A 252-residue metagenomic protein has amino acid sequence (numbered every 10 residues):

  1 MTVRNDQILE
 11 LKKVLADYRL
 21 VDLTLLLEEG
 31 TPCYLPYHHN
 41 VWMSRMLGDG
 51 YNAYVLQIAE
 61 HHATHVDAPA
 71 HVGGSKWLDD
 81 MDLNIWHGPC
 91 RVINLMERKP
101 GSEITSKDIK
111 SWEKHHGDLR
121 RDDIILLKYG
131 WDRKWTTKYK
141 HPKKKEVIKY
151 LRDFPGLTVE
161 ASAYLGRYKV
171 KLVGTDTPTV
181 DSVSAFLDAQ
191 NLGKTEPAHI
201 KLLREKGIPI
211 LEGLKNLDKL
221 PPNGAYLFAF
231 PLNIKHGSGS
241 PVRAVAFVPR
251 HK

Functional and structural regions predicted by a protein language model:
M1-K252: Active-/binding-site microenvironments in catalytic and ligand-binding cores
